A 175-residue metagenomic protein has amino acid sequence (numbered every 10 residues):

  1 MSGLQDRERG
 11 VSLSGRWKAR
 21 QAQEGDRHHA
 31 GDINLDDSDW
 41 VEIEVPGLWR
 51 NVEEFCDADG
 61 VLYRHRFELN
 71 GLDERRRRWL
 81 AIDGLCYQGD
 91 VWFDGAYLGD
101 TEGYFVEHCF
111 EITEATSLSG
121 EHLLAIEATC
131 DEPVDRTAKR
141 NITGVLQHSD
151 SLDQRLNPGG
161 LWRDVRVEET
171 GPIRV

Functional and structural regions predicted by a protein language model:
M1-S2, S38: Polar low-complexity intrinsically disordered regions
G3-Q5, R9-V11, G15-Q23, E53 (+1 more regions): Accessory beta-strand-rich segments of carbohydrate-active enzymes
R16-I43: Predominantly extracellular/luminal regions of secreted and cell-surface proteins, especially disulfide-bonded
V45-V52: N-terminal glycine-rich cofactor-binding segment
